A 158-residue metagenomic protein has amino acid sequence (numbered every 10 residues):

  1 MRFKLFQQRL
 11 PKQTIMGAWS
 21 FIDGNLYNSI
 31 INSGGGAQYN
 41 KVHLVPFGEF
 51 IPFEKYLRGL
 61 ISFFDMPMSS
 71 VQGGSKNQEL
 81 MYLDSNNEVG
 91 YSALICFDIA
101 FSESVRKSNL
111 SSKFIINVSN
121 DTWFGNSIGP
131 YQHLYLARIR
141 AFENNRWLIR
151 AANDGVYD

Functional and structural regions predicted by a protein language model:
M1-D158: Solvent-exposed soluble domains appended to multi-pass membrane proteins
